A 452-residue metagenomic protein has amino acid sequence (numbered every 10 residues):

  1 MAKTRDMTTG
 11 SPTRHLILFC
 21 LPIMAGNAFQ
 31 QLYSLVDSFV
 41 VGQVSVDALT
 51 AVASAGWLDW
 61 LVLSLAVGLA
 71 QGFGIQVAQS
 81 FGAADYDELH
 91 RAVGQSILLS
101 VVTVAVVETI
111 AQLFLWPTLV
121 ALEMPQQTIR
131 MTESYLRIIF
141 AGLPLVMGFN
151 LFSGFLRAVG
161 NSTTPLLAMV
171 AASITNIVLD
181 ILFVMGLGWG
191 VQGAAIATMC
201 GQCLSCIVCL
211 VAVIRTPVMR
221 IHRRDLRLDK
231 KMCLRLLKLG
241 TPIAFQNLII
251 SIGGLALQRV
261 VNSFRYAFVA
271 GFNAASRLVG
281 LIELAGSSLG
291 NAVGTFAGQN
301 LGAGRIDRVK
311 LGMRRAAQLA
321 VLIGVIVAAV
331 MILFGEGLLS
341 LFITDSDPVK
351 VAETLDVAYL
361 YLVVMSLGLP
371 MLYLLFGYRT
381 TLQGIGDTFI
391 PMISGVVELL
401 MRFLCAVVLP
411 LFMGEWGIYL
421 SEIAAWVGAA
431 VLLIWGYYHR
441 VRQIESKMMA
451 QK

Functional and structural regions predicted by a protein language model:
M1-C20, V77-G142, G186-T241, A297-L367 (+1 more regions): Short alpha-helical transmembrane segments in multi-pass integral membrane proteins
M7-F39, Q43-V44, W57-G72, Q76 (+6 more regions): N-terminal transmembrane alpha-helices
L18, V41-W60, Q126-M131, V191-Q192 (+5 more regions): Interfacial/gating helices of multi-pass transporter permease domains
L18-D37, I138, A172, G201-S205 (+3 more regions): Transmembrane helical elements of multi-pass membrane transporters/channels
A28, L32-T50, L119-Q126, L182-W189 (+5 more regions): Helix-terminus/linker motif at the lipid-water interface of multi-pass membrane proteins
L49-T109, V146-P165, G271-G335, L372-S394: Small-residue-rich hydrophobic transmembrane alpha-helices
L61-S64, N176-D180, C206-L210, L281-L284 (+3 more regions): Hydrophobic transmembrane alpha-helices of multi-pass small-molecule transporters
A70, I138-R157, P165-S173, A194-I207 (+4 more regions): Short runs within selected transmembrane alpha-helices of multi-pass transporters and secretion channels
